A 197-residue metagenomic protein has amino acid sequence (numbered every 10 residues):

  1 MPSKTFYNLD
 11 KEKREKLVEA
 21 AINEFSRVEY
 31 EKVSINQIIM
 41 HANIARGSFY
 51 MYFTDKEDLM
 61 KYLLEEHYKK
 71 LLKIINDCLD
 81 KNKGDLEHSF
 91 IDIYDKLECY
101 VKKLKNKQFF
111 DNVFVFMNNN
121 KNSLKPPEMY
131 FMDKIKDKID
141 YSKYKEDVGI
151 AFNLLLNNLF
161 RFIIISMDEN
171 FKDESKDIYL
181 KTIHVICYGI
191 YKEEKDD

Functional and structural regions predicted by a protein language model:
M1-E24, V28, Q37: Basic, helix-initiating cap at the start of DNA-binding domains
K11-E19, K32, Y52-N76, D80: An amphipathic alpha-helix adjacent to DNA-recognition modules
K13, K56, L63, H67 (+6 more regions): Hydrophobic/aromatic residues within well-ordered alpha-helical segments
N43-Y52: Short hydrophobic/aromatic patch on the recognition helix
Y62, N76-K103: Hydrophobic alpha-helical connector segments
K69, H88, V115-N157, R161 (+1 more regions): Amphipathic alpha-helical packing segments from all-alpha helical-bundle domains
N76-D77, F110-N119: Short linear capping/connector segments at secondary-structure termini
E169-D197: C-terminal peripheral helix-coil segments that are non-catalytic and often amphipathic
